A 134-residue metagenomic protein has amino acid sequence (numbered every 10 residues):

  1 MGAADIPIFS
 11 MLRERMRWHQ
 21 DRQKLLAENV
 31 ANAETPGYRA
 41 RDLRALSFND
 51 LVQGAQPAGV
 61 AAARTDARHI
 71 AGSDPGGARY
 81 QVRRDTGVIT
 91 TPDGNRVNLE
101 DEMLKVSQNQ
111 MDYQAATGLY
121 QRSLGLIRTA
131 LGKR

Functional and structural regions predicted by a protein language model:
M1-R134: Amphipathic alpha-helical polymerization modules
